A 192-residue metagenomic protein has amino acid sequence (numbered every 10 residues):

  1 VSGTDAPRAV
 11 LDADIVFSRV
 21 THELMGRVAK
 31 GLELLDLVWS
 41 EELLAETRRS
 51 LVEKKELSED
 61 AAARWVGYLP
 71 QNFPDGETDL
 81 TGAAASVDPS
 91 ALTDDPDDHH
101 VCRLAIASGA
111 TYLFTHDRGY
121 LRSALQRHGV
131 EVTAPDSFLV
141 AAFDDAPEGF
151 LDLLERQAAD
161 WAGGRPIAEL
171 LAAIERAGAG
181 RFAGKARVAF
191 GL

Functional and structural regions predicted by a protein language model:
V1-M25: Metal-dependent nucleic-acid phosphoesterase active-site entry motif
R19-K54: PIN/NYN-family metal-dependent endoribonuclease catalytic core
E33, G109-A110, G129: Residue-level detector of structured alpha->beta connecting loops
A45, R49-P74, S137, D144-W161: Extended, non-globular alpha-helical segments
P74-Y112, R165-P166, R176-L192: Active-site neighborhoods of divalent-metal-dependent phosphate/nucleic-acid chemistry enzymes
R118-L192: Acidic, PIN/NYN-like endoribonuclease modules and their adjacent C-terminal/linker elements
